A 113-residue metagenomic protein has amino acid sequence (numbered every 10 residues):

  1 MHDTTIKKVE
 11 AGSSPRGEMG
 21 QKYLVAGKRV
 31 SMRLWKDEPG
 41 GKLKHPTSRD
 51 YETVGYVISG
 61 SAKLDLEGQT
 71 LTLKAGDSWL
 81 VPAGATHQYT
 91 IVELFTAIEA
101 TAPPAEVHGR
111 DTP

Functional and structural regions predicted by a protein language model:
M1-L34, K44-H45, R110-P113: A short, N-terminal "cap"/entry segment at the start of jelly-roll beta-barrel domains of the cupin/DSBH fold
V25-S31, P39-V54, E67: A short beta-loop-beta micro-motif enriched in histidine and acidic residues
K42-K44, W79, A83-Q88: Histidine-centered metal-chelating micro-motifs
V57: Conserved catalytic Walker-motif region of ABC-type ATPase nucleotide-binding domains
L64: Short aromatic-centered micro-motifs
G68-A83: Short acidic-glycine-tyrosine-enriched beta hairpin
A83-V107: Ligand-binding loop in jelly-roll beta-barrel domains
